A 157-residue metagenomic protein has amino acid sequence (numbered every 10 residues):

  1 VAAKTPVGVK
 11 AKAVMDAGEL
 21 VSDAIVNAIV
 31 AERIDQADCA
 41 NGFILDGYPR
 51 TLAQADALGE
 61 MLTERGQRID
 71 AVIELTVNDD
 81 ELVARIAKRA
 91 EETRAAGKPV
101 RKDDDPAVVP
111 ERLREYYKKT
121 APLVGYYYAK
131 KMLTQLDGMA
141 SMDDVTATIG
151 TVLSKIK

Functional and structural regions predicted by a protein language model:
V1-E64, E91-E92, V108: ATP-dependent small-molecule kinase phosphotransfer cores that center on conserved nucleotide phosphate-binding segments
K10-M15, L62-K118: A glycine- and Lys/Arg-enriched "phosphate-lid" helix/loop adjacent to the NTP-binding pocket of small-molecule kinases
D35, A87, E91, S154-K157: Non-catalytic alpha-helical coupling and interface elements of nucleotide-dependent molecular machines and regulators
D46, I73-T76, D137: Conserved beta-strand segments of the P-loop GTPase G domain that flank and frequently precede/overlap
L52, D80, D143: Loop/helix-junction capping segments adjacent to catalytic residues or to phosphate/diphosphate-binding pockets
D56, V83-I86, T146: Short, well-ordered secondary-structure micro-motifs
P110-K157: NTP-dependent small-molecule kinase module
